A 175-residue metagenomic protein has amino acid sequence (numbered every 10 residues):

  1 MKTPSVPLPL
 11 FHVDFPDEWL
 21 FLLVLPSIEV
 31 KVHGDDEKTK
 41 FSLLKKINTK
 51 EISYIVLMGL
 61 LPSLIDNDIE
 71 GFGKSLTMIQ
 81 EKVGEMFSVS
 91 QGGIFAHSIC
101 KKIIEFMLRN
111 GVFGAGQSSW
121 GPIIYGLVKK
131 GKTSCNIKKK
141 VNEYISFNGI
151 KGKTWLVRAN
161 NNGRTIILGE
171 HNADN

Functional and structural regions predicted by a protein language model:
M1-N110, L127-N175: ATP-dependent small-molecule kinase catalytic core of the GHMP/sugar-kinase superfamily and closely related
G114-S118, L156: Short beta-strand
P122: Conserved glycine-rich beta-strand-loop-beta hairpin in the small C-terminal domain of fold type I
